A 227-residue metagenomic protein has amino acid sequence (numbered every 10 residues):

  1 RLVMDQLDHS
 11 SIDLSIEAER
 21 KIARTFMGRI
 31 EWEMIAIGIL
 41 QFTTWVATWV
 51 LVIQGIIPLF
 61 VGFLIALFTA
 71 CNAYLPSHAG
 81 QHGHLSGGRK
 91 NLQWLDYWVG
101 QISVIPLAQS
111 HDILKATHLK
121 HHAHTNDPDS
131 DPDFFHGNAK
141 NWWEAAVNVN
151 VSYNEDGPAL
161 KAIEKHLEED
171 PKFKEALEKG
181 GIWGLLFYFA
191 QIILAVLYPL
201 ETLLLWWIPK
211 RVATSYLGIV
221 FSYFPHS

Functional and structural regions predicted by a protein language model:
R1-N72, P76, Q101-I208: Non-catalytic, topology-defining segments of multipass membrane proteins
W49, S86-G87, S130, S222: Short, function-defining helix-loop hinge/capping sites that tune catalysis or transport
Y74, H82, L114, L217-S222: Alpha-helical transmembrane segments and their lipid-water interface positions in multi-pass membrane proteins
L75-L95: Aspartate-rich (DDxxD/NDxxD/DxxxD) Mg2+/diphosphate-binding motifs and their adjoining helix-loop segments
A79-H82, S86, K120, H124 (+1 more regions): Perimembrane helix-loop junctions in membrane proteins
W94-I102: Select transmembrane alpha-helical segments in multipass membrane proteins
L204-S227: Alpha-helical transmembrane anchor segments
